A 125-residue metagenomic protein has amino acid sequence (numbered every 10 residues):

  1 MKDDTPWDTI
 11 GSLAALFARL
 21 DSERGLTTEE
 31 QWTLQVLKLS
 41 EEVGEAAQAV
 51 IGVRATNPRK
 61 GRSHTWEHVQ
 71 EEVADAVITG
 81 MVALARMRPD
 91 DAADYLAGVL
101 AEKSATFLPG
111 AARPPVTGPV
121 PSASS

Functional and structural regions predicted by a protein language model:
M1-S125: Flexible "arm" and connector segments at domain edges
